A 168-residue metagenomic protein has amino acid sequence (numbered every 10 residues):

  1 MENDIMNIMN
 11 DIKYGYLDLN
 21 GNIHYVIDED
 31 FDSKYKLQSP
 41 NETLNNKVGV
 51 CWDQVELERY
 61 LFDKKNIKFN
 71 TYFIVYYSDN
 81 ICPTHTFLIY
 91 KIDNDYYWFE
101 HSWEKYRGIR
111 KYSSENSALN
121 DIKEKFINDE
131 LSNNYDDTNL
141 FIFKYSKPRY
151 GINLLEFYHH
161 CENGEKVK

Functional and structural regions predicted by a protein language model:
M1-K168: A structural boundary/capping signal
